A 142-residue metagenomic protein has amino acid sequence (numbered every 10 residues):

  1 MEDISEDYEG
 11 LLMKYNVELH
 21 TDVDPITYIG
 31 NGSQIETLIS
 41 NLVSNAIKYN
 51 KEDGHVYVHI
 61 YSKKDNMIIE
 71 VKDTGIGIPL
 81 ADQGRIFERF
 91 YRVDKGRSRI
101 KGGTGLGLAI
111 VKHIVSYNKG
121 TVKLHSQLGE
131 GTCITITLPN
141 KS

Functional and structural regions predicted by a protein language model:
L11-H20, P25: Short conserved segments within the C-terminal catalytic ATPase subdomain
V23, T27-S33: Conserved micro-motifs of the catalytic ATP-binding
A46-I47: Short helix-loop "hinge" at the ATP-lid/N-box region of the Bergerat-fold HATPase_c
D53-D65: Short beta-strand/loop element within the Bergerat-fold HATPase_c
D73: Acidic ATP/Mg2+-coordinating residue in the GHKL
I78-R92, K112: Short conserved segment of the HATPase_c
K119-G120: Conserved glycine-rich
